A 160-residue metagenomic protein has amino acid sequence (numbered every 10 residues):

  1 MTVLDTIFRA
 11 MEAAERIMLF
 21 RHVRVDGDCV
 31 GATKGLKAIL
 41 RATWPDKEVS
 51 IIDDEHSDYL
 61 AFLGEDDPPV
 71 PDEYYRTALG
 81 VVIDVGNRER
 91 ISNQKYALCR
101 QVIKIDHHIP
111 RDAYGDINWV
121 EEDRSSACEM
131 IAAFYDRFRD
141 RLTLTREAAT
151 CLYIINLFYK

Functional and structural regions predicted by a protein language model:
M1-K160: Replace "Mg2+/Mn2+-dependent" with "divalent metal-dependent
